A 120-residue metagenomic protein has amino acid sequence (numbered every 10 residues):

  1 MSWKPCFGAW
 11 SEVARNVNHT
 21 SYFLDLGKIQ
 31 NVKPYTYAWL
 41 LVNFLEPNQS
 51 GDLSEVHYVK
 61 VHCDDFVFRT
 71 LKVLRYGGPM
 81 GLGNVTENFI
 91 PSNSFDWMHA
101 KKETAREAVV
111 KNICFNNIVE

Functional and structural regions predicted by a protein language model:
W3-H57, H62-E120: N-terminal secretory-pathway/extracellular module detecting exported/lumenal segments and adjacent signal-anchor/first
